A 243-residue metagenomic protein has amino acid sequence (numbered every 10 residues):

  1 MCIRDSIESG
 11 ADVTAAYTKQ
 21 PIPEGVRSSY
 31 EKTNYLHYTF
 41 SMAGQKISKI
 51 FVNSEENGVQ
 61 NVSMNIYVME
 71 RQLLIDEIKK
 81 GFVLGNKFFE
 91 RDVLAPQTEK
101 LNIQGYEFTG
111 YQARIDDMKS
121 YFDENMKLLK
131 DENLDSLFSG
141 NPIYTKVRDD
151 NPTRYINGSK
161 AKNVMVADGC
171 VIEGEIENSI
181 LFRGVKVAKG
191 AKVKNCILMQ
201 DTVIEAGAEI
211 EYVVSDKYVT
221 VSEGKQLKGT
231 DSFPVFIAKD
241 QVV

Functional and structural regions predicted by a protein language model:
M1-N125, I237: Unchanged
Q72, K80-V243: Left-handed beta-helix
